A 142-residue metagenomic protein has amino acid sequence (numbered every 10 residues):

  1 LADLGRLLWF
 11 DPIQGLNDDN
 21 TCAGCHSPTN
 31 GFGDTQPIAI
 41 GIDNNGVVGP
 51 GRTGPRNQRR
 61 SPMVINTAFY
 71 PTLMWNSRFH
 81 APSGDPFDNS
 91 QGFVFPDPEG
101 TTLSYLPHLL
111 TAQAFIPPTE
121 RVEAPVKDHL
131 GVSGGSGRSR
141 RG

Functional and structural regions predicted by a protein language model:
L1-G142: Periplasmic c-type cytochrome electron-transfer domains
